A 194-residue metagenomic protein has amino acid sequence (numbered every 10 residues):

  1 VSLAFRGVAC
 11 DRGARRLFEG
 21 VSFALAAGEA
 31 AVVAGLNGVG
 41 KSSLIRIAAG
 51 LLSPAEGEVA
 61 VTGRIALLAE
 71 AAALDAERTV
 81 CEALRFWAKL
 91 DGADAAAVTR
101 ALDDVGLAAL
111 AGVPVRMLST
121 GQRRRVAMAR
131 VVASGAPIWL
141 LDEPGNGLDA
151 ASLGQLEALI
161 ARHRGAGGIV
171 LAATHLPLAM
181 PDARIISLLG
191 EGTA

Functional and structural regions predicted by a protein language model:
L3-F5, L17-G20: Conserved structural motif at the start of ABC-family nucleotide-binding domains
A49: Helix-to-loop junction immediately C-terminal to a conserved catalytic motif
A71, A76-D91: Q-loop/switch helix immediately C-terminal to the Walker
A96-L110: Conserved ABC ATPase "signature" region
P114-G121: Conserved ABC ATPase signature
M128, G167: Hydrophobic anchor residue at the start of the ABC signature
W139-E143: Catalytic Walker B motif of ABC-type/P-loop ATPase nucleotide-binding domains
